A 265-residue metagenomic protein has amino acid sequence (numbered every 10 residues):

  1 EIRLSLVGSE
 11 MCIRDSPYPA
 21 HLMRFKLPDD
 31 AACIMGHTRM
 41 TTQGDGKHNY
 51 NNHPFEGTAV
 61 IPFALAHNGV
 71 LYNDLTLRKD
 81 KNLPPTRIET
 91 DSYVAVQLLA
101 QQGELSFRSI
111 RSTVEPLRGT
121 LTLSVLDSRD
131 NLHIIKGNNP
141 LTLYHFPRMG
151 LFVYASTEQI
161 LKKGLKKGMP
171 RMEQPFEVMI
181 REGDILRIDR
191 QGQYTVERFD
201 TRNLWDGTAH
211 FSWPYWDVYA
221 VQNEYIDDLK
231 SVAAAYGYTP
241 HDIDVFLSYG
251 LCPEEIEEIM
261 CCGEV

Functional and structural regions predicted by a protein language model:
R3, G8-E10, R14-V265: Conserved short alpha-helical segments that host acidic/polar catalytic motifs at enzyme active sites
